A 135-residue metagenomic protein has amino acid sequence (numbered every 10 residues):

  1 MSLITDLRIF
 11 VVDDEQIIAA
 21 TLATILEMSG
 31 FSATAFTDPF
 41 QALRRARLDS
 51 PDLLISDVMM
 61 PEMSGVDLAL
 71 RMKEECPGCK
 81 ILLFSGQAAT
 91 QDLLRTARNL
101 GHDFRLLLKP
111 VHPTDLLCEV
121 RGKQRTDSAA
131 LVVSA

Functional and structural regions predicted by a protein language model:
M1-R8, H112-A135: Non-catalytic signal-transmission and effector/linker regions of two-component phosphorelay proteins
T5-I17, L22-L26, L54: Conserved acidic segment of CheY-like receiver
Q16-T34, G101-F104: Two-component/phosphorelay signaling modules centered on CheY-like receiver
A35-L53: Acidic, metal-coordinating helix/loop segments flanking the phosphotransfer/catalytic sites of two-component signaling
T37-D38, S64-L68: Acidic catalytic/metal-coordinating carboxylates
M60: Receiver (REC) domain active-site loop signature in two-component systems and cognate sites in sensor histidine kinases
D67, K80, A88-L108, T114-C118 (+1 more regions): Alpha4 helix (beta4-alpha4-beta5 surface) of REC/receiver domains from two-component response regulators
